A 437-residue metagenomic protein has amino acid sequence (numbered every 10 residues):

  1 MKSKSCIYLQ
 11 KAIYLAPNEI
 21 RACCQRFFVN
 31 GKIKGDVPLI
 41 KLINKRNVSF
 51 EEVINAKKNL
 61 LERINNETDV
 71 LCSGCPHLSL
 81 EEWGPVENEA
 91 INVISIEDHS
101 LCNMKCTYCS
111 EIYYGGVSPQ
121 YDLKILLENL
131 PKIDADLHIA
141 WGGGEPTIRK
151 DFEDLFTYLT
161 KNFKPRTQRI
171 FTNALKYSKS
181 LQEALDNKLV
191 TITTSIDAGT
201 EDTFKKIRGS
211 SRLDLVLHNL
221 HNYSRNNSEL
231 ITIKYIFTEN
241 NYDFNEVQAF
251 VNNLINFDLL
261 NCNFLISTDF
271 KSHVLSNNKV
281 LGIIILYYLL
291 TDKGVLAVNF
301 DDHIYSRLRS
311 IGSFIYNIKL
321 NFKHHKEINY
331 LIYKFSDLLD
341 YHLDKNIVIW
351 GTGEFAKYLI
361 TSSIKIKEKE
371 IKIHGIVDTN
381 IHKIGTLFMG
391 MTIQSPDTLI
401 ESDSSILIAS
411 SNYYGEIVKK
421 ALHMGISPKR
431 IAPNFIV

Functional and structural regions predicted by a protein language model:
M1-I7: Short, basic/aromatic recognition patches
I7, P17, H138-I139, R166-R169 (+2 more regions): Conserved C-terminal portion of the radical SAM core fold that forms the substrate/S-adenosylmethionine-binding
K11, V53-N65, E89-E97: Short, intrinsically disordered, charge-biased short linear motifs at domain edges
A22-Q25, N30, L78-E82, V86-L123: Canonical Radical SAM [4Fe-4S] cluster-binding loop centered on the CxxxCxxC motif and its immediate flanking residues
F27-S73: Membrane-interface junctions of multi-pass transporters
I91-L101, S110-Y121, D134-R149, N162-S178 (+3 more regions): Core AdoMet radical
L126-K132, Q182-L185, Q394-S402: Short amphipathic alpha-helix with an adjacent loop that forms part of the alpha/beta core around
I315-V437: Hydrophobic, well-ordered beta-alpha structural blocks that scaffold small-molecule cofactor pockets
